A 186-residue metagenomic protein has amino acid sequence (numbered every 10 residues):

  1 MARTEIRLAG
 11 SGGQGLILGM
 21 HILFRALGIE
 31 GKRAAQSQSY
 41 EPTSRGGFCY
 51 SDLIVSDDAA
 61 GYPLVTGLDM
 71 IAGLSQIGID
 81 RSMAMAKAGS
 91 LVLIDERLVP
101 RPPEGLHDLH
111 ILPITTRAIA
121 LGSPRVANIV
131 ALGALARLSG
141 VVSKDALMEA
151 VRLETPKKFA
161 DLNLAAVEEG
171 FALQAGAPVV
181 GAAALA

Functional and structural regions predicted by a protein language model:
M1-A186: Active-site cofactor/cluster-binding pocket
